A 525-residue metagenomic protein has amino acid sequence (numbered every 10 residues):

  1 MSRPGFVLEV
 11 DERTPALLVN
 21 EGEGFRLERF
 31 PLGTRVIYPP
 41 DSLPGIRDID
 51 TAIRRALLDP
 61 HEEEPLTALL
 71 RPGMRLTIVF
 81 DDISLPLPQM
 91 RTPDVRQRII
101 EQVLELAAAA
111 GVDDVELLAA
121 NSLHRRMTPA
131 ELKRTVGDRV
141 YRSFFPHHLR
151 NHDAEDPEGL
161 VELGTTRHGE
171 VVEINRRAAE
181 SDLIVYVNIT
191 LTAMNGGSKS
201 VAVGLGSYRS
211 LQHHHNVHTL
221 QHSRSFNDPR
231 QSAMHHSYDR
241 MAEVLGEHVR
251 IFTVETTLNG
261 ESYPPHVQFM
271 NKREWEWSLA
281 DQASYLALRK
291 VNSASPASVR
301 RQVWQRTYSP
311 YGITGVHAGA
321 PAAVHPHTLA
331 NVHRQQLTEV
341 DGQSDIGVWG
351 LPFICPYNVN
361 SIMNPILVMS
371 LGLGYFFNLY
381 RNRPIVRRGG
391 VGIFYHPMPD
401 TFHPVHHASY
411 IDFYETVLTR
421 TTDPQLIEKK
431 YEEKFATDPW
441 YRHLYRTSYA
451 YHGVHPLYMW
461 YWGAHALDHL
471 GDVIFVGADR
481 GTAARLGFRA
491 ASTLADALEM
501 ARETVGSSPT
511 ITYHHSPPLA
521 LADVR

Functional and structural regions predicted by a protein language model:
S2-P40, G45, L57-L58, Y461-R525: Extended hydrophobic packing segments that form well-structured cores
H61-D82, A109-V112, T338-D345, V386-R387 (+1 more regions): Glycine-rich phosphate/diphosphate-binding loops that line cofactor/substrate pockets in enzymes
R75-M90, E116-L123, Y186, V348: Short glycine-rich or small-residue beta-strand-to-loop segments that form or flank ligand, phosphate, metal/Fe-S
L87-G111, G206, Y375-I385, I393: Histidine-anchored nucleotide/phosphate-binding helix
P93-V171: Well-ordered mid-protein domain cores that form the structural environment of catalytic cofactors
G111-H124, V254, I393-H396, D472-G477: Short internal beta-strands
R142-Q343, G374-N378: Conserved, well-structured core segments that form the ligand-binding/active-site neighborhood of functional domains
N360-D472: C-terminal catalytic subdomain
